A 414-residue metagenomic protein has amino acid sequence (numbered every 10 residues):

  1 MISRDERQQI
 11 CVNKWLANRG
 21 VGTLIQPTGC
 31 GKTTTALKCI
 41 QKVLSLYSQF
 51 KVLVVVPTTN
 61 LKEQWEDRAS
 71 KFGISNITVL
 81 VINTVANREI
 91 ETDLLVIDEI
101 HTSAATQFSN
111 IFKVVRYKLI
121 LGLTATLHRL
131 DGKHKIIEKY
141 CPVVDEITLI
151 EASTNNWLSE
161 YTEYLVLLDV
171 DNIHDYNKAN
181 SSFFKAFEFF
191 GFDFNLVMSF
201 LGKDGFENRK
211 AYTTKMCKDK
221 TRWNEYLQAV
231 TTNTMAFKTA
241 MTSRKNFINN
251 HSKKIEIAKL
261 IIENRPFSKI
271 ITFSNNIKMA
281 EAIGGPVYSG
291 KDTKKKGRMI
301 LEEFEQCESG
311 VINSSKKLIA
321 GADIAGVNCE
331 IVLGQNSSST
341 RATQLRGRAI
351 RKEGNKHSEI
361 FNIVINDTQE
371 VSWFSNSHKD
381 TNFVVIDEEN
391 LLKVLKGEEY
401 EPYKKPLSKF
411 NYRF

Functional and structural regions predicted by a protein language model:
M1-I25: Conserved pre-motif I regulatory segment
R19-C39: Walker A/P-loop
V55-E91: Inter-Walker segment of RecA-like/P-loop motor cores
K62-D67, K269-F273, K278-A322, R341: Conserved helicase ATPase core of P-loop NTP-dependent helicases/translocases
T92-V96, N313-S314, I319-N336, R341-Q344 (+1 more regions): A short beta-strand element within the Helicase C-terminal
A105-Y161: Post-DEXD/H (motif II) to motif III coupling segment of the RecA-like Helicase ATP-binding lobe
F200-M299: Conserved helicase/translocase motor-coupling segment
R348-H378: Conserved segment of the helicase C-terminal RecA-like domain
